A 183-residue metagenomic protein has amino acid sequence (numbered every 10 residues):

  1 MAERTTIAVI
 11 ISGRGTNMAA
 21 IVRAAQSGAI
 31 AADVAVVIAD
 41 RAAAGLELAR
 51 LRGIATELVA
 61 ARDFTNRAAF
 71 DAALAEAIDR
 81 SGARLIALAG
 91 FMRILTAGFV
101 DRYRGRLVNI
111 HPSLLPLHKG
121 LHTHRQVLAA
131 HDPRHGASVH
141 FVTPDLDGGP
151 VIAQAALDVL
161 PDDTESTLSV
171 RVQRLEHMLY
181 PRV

Functional and structural regions predicted by a protein language model:
A2-A44: N-terminal Rossmann-like dinucleotide-binding module
A24, A89-V183: Donor/substrate-binding cores of folate-linked one-carbon enzymes
I30-A73: Short, surface-exposed acidic-centric catalytic microdomains
A35, R84, G105: Conserved acidic residues
A39, R62-D63, R67-A68, S81-A97: N-terminal glycine-rich "phosphate-gripper" loop used for MgATP/nucleotide binding and carboxylate activation
A55, R84, P133: Residue-level detector of anion-binding/catalytic polar loops
